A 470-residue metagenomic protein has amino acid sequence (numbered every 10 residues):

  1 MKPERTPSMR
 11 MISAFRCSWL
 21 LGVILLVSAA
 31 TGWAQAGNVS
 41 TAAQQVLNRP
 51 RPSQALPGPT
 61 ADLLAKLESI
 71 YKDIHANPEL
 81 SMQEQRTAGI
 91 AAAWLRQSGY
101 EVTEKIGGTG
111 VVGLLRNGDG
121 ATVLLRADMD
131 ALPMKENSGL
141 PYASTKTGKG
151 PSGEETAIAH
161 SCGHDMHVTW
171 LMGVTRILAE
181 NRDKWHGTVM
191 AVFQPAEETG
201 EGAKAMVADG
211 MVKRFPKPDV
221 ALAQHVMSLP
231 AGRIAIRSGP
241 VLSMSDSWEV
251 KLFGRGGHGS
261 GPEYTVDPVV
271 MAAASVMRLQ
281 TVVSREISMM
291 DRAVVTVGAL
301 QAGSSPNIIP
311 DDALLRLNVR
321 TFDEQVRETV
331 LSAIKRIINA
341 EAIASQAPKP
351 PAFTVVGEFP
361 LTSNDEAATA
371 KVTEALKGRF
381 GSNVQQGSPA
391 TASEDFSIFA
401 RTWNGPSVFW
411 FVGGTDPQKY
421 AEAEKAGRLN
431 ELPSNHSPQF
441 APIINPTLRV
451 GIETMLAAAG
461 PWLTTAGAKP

Functional and structural regions predicted by a protein language model:
P3-L20: Bacterial N-terminal signal peptides that target proteins for export
S18-G32: Bacterial N-terminal signal peptides
Q35-N38, N48, V270-P470: Metal-dependent amide/peptide-bond hydrolase catalytic core, centered on the "pita-bread" metallohydrolase fold
G37-H160, T169-G173, I177-H186: Acidic/His- and Gly-rich active-site-bordering loop/insert found across diverse amide/peptide-bond hydrolases
G58-A65, P78-G89, D165, T169 (+6 more regions): Soluble non-cytosolic domains of exported or imported proteins
I74, G113, L125, H164 (+8 more regions): Divalent metal-coordination and catalytic microenvironments
T147-A159, D165-M166, D183-A299, S304-P310: Histidine/acidic-residue-rich, glycine-tolerant segments that coordinate divalent metal ions
